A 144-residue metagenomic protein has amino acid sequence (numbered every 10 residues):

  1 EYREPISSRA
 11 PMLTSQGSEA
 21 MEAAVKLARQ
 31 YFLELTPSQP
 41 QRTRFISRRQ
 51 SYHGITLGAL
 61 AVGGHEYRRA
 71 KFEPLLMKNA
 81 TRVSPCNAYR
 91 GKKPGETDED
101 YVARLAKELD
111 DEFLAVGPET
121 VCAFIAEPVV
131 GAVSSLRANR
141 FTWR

Functional and structural regions predicted by a protein language model:
Y2-C122, F141: PLP-dependent aspartate aminotransferase-fold enzymes
T97, I125-F141: Conserved PLP phosphate-binding loop immediately N-terminal to the Schiff-base lysine helix in PLP-dependent enzymes
